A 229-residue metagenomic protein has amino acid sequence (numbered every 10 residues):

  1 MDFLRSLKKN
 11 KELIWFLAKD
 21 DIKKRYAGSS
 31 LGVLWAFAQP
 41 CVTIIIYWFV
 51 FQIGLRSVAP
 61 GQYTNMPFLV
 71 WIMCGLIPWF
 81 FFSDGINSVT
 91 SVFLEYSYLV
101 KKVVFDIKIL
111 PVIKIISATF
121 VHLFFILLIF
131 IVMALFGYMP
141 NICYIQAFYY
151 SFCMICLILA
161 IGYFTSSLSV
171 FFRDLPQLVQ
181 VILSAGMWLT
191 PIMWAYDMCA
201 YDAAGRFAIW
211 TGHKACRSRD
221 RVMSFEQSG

Functional and structural regions predicted by a protein language model:
M1-G229: Hydrophobic transmembrane alpha-helices and immediately adjacent juxtamembrane helices of multi-pass inner-membrane
